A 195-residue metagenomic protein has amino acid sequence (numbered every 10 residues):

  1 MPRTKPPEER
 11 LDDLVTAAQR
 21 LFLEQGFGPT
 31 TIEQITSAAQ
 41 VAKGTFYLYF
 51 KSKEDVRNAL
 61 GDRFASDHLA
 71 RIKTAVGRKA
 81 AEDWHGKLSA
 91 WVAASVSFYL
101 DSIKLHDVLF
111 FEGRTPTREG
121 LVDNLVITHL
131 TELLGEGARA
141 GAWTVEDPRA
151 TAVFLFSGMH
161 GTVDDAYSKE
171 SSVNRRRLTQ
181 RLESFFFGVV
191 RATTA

Functional and structural regions predicted by a protein language model:
M1, S97, T128-A140, G158 (+1 more regions): C-terminal peripheral helix-coil segments that are non-catalytic and often amphipathic
M1-Q25, T30-V41, E54-N58: Basic, helix-initiating cap at the start of DNA-binding domains
Q40-F50: Short hydrophobic/aromatic patch on the recognition helix
F50, R57-F64, L109: Alpha-helical DNA-contacting segments of helix-turn-helix folds
A59, K73-D101, L155, T179: Hydrophobic alpha-helical connector segments
S66-A70, T115-A140, R149-V153, D164: Amphipathic alpha-helical packing segments from all-alpha helical-bundle domains
T74-G77, A93-L100, F111-G113, A138 (+1 more regions): Helix-loop "lid/cap" segments that line or gate small-molecule binding pockets
G86, A94-T117, E132, D164-S168: Amphipathic alpha-helical segments used for helix-helix packing
